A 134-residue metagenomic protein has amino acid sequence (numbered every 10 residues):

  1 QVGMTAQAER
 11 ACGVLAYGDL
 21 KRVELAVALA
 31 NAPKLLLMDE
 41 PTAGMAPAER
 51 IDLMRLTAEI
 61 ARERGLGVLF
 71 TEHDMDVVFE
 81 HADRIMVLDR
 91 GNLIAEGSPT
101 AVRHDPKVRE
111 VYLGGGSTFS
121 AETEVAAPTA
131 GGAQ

Functional and structural regions predicted by a protein language model:
Q1-Q134: Glycine-rich phosphate-binding loops of nucleotide-dependent enzymes
